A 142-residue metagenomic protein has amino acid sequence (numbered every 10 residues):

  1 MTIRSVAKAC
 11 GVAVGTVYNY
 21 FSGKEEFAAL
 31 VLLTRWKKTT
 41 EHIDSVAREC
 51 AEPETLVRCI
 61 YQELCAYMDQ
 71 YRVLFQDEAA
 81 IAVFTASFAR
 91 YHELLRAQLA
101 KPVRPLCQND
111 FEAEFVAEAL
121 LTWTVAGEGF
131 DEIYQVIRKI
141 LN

Functional and structural regions predicted by a protein language model:
M1-E26, L30: Helix-turn-helix
S5, A51-L56: A conserved beta-strand->loop->alpha-helix hinge within the catalytic CA
A9, E26-V46, T55, C59-A66 (+1 more regions): Alpha-helical structural segments
K38-E49, F115-A126: Solvent-exposed, amphipathic alpha-helical segments
K38-H42, Y67-Y71, F75, Q98 (+2 more regions): A short secondary-structure junction motif
D44, Q76-T85: Short linear capping/connector segments at secondary-structure termini
T55-C59, E63, F111-A119, Q135-V136: Amphipathic alpha-helical interaction segments
C59, D69, A82-E114, E128-E132: Amphipathic alpha-helical packing segments from all-alpha helical-bundle domains
